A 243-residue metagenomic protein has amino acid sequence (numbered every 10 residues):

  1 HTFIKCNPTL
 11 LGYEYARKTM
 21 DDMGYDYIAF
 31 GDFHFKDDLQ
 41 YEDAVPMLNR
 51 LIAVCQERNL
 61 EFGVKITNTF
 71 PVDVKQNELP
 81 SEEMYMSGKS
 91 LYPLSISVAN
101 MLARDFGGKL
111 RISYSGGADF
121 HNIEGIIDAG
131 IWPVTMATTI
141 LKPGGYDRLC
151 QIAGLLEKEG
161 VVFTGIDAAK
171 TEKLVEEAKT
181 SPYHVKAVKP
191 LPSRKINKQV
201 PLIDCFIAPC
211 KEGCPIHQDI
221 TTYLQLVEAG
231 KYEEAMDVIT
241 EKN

Functional and structural regions predicted by a protein language model:
H1-K5, N59-K65, V72, K109-S113 (+1 more regions): Structural preference for beta-strand elements that scaffold enzyme active sites
K5, G12-E14, G144, D219-T222: Short helix/loop capping segments that flank catalytic or ligand/cofactor-binding pockets
C6-G12, N68-V72, G116-N122, T138-K142: Active-site-proximal loop/turn and secondary-structure-junction residues that shape catalytic pockets, frequently
C6-P8, G125-I152: Glycine-rich phosphate-binding active-site loops on the catalytic face of alpha/beta enzymes
G12-G108, P143-K158: Glycine/Thr-rich beta-alpha phosphate-binding loop at enzyme active sites
D37-Q40, G88-L91, S115-G116, A137-T138 (+2 more regions): Glycine- and other small-residue-rich loops at beta-strand/loop junctions that grip anionic moieties
E83, L141, D147, Q151-I152 (+1 more regions): Ferredoxin-type iron-sulfur electron-transfer modules and their immediate structural context
A99, I123-E124: Generic hydrophobic/aromatic pocket-lining and core-packing "Φ" positions
